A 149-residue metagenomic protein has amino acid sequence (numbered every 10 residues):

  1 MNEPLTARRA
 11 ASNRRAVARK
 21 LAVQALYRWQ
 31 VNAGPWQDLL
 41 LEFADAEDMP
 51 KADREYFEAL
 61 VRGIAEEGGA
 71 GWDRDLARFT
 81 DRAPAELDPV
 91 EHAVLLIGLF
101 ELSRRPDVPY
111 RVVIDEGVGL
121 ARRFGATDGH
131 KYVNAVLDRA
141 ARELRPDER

Functional and structural regions predicted by a protein language model:
M1-R149: N-terminal interaction/assembly modules
